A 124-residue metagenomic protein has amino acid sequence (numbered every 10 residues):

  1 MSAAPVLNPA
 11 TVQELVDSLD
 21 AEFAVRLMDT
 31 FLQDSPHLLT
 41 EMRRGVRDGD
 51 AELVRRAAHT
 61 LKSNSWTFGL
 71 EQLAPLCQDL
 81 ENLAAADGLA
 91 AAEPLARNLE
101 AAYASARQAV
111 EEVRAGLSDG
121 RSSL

Functional and structural regions predicted by a protein language model:
M1-L124: Two-component system phosphorelay core
